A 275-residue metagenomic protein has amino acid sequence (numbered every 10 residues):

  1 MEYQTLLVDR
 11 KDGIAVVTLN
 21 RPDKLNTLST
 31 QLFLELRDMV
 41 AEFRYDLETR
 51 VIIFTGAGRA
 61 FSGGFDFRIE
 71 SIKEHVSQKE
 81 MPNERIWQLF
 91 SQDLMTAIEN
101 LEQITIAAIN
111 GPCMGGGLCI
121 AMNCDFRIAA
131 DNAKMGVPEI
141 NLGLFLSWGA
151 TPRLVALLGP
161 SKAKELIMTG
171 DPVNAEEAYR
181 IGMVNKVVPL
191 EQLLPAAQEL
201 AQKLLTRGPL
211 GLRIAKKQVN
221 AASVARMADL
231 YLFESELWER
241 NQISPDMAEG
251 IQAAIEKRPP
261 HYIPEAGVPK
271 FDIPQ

Functional and structural regions predicted by a protein language model:
M1-A57, P274-Q275: Conserved CoA-thioester-binding segment of acyl-CoA-metabolizing enzymes
D12-G13, R59, A133, E236: Beta-strand-connecting loop/turn residues
V17, R21, L36, F54 (+7 more regions): Terminal peptide-recognition signature
P22, E42, I128-A133, V184-L232 (+3 more regions): C-terminal long alpha-helix characteristic of the crotonase
G56-A97, C113, G143: Glycine- (often His-adjacent) and acidic-residue-rich active-site loop that binds/positions the CoA thioester
T96-L210, S244, A248, R258: Crotonase-fold acyl-CoA enzyme core
L166-I167, A215-V219, W238, A254: Short alpha-helical scaffolding segments that buttress acidic/His motifs in well-ordered protein cores
